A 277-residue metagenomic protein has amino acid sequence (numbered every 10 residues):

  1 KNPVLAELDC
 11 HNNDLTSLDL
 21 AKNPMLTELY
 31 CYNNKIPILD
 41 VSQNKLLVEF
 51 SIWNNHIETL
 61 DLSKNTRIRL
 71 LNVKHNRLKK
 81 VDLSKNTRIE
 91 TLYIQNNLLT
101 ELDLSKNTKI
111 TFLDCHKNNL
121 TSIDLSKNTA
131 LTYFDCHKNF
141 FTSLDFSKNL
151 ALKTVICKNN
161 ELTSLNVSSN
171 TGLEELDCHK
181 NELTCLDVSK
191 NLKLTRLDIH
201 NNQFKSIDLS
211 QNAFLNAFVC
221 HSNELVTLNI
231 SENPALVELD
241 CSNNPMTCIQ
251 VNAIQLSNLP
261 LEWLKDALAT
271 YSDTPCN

Functional and structural regions predicted by a protein language model:
N2-V4, N23-L26, N44-L47, S63-I68 (+9 more regions): Leucine-rich repeat
A6-C10, T27-C31, V48-I52, R69-V73 (+9 more regions): Conserved hydrophobic beta-strand positions in leucine-rich repeat
L18, L39, L60-L62, V81 (+8 more regions): Canonical leucine-rich repeat
K158, H179, H221, I249 (+1 more regions): Sequence contexts marking disulfide-bonded cysteines in secreted/extracellular proteins
D198-N201, K205-Q250: Ankyrin-repeat and related helical/solenoid repeat scaffolds used for protein-protein interactions
S231-N277: Leucine-rich solenoid repeat scaffolds
